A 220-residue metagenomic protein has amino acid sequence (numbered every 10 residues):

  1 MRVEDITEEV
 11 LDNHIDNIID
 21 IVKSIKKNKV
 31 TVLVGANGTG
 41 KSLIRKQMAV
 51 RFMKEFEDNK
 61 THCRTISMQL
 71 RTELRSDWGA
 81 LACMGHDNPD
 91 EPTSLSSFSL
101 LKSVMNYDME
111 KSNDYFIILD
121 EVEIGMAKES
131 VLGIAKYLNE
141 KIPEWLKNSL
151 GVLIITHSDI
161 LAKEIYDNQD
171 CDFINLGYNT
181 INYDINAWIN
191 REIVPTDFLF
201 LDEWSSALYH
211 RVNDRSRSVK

Functional and structural regions predicted by a protein language model:
M1-K23: N-terminal pre-Walker A segment at the start of P-loop NTPase domains
D20-N28, E110-K111, E144-K147: Phosphate-binding P-loop
K29-S99, T180-N182: ABC ATPase nucleotide-binding domain signature region
V30-V32, D114-F116, G151-L153: Residue-level preference for the first positions of well-ordered beta-strands
E57-C63, K111-N113, W145-L150: Short helix-terminating capping/connector loops at secondary-structure junctions
Q69, G79-D90, G133-K220: C-terminal lobe/lid and adjacent interdomain/linker elements of RecA-like ASCE P-loop ATPase modules
T93-L119, E129-K141, K163: GG-anchored amphipathic helix commonly corresponding to the ABC/SMC/Rad50 NBD signature/C-loop
E123-I124: Short loop immediately C-terminal to the Walker-B catalytic DE motif in ABC-type ATPase nucleotide-binding domains
